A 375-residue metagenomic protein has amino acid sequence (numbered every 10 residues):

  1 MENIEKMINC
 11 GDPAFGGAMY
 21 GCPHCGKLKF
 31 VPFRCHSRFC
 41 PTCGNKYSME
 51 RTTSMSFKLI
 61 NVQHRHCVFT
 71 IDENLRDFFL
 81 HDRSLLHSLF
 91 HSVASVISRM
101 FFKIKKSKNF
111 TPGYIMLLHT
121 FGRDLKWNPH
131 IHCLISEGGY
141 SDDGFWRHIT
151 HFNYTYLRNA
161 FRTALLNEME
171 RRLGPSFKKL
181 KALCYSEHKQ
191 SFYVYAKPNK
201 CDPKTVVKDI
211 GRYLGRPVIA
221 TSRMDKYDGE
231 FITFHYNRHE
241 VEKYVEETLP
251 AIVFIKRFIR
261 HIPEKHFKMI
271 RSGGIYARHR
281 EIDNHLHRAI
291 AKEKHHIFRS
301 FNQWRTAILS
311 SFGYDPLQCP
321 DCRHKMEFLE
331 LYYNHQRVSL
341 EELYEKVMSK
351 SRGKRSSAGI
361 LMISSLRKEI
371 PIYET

Functional and structural regions predicted by a protein language model:
M1-T375: Beta->alpha loop/short-helix hinge microenvironment recognizer with preference for catalytic Tyr/His contexts
